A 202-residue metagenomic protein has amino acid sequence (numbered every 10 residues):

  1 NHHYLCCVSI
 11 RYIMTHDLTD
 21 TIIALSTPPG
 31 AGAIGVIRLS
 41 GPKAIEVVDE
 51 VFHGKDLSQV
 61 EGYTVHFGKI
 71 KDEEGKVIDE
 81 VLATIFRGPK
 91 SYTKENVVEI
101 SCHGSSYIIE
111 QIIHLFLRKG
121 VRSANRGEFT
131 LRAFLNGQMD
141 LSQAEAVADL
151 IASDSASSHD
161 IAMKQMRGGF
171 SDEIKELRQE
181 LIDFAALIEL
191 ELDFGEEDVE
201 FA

Functional and structural regions predicted by a protein language model:
N1-H2, C7, E189: Alpha-helical structural elements
H3, I10-D160, K164, G168: A glycine-rich (often HGG/GG-containing) alpha/beta subdomain
H16-L25, P29, H159-A202: C-terminal-of-GTPase-core extension/linker across diverse P-loop GTPases
